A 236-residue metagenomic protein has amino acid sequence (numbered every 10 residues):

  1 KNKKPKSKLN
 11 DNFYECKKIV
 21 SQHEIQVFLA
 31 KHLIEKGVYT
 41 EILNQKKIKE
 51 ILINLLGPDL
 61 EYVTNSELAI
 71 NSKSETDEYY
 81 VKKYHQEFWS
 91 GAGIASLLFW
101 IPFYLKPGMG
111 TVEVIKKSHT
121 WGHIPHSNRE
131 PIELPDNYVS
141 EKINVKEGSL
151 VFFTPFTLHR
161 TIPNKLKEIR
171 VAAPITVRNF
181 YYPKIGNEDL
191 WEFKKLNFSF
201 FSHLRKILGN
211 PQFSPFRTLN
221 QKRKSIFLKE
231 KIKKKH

Functional and structural regions predicted by a protein language model:
K1-Y14: Solvent-exposed N-terminal domain segments of exported/luminal and surface proteins
I19-A69, D77, K83-H85, G91-A92 (+1 more regions): Signature of the catalytic double-stranded beta-helix
E35-Y39, Y138-V139, I162: Active-site rim elements
L68-E75, W89, Y104-K106, H119-T120 (+2 more regions): Short, solvent-exposed loop/turn segments at secondary-structure junctions
E78-I143, I185-G186: Catalytic core of non-heme Fe(II) oxygenases with the double-stranded beta-helix
L97, S149, V171: Residue-level detector of short, conserved catalytic/binding motifs and their immediate flanks
N144-L158: Conserved metal-binding segment of the jelly-roll/cupin
I162-H236: Non-heme Fe(II)/2-oxoglutarate
